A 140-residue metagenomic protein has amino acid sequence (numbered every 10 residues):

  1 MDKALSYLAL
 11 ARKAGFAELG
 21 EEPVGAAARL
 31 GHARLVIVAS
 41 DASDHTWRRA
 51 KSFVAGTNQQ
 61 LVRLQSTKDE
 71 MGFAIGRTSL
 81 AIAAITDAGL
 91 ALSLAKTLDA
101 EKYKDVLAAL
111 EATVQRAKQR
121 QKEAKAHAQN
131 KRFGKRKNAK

Functional and structural regions predicted by a protein language model:
D2, E21, R136-K140: SAM-dependent transferase fold signal centered on methyltransferase-like domains, encompassing both Class I
K3-L35: N-terminal first-folded block
E22, D41, S66-D69, A88: Short, ordered loop/turn segments at secondary-structure junctions
A33-R34, S40-W47, K51: N-terminal positively charged helical leader segments and presequences
K51-G56, D99-A100: Short, solvent-exposed amphipathic alpha-helical segments in soluble enzyme and RNA/protein-processing domains
T57-T86: Mid-chain, well-packed structural core segment of small domains
I75-V114: C-terminal structural segments of small proteins and small subunits
T113-K140: Charge-patterned, long linear interaction tracts outside catalytic cores
